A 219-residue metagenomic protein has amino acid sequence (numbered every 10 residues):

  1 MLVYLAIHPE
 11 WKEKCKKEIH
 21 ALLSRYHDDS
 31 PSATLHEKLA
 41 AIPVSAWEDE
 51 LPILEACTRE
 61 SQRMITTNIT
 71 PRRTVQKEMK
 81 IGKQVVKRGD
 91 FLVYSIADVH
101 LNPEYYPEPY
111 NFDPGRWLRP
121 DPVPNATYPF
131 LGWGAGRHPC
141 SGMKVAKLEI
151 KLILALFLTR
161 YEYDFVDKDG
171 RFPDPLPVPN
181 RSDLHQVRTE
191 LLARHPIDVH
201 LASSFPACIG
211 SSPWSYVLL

Functional and structural regions predicted by a protein language model:
M1-A6, I153: Short, small-residue alpha-helix embedded
I7-T67, K87-D90, K168-D183: Cytochrome P450 I-helix active-site segment
P9-W11, M143-H195: Cytochrome P450 heme-binding "Cys pocket" and the immediately downstream C-terminal segment
S61, G89, F112, G136 (+2 more regions): Hydrophobic, well-ordered secondary-structure elements that form the walls of internal hydrophobic environments
Y94-D121: Conserved cytochrome P450 K-helix/beta-meander segment immediately N-terminal to the heme-binding cysteine loop
N180-L219: C-terminal helix/juxtamembrane-tail motif
